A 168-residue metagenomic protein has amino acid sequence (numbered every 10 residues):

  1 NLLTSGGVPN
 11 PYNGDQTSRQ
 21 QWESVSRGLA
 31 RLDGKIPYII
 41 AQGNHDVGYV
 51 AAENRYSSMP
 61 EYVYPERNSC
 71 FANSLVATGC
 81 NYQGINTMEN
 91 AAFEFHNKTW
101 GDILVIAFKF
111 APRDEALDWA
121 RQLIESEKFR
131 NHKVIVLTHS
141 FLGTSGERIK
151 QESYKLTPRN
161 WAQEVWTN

Functional and structural regions predicted by a protein language model:
N1, G34-G43, F108, I135-H139 (+2 more regions): Active-site neighborhood of phospho(di)ester-bond hydrolases with catalytic His/Asp-centered motifs
N1-V8: Active-site metal-binding motif and surrounding structural segment of the metallo-beta-lactamase
T4, D46-V47, L142-G143: Active-site micro-motifs of SAM-dependent methyltransferase domains
T4, P37-I39, E147-I149: Predominantly extracellular/lumenal beta-strand repeat domains
P9-W119, K128-F129: Extended active-site neighborhood of metal-dependent phosphoesterases/phosphodiesterases
P11-S18, L117, E127-N168: Active-site-proximal segments of metal-dependent phosphoesterases and phosphodiesterases across multiple
L75, R121, K150-E152: Generic preference for flexible, low-structure residues
